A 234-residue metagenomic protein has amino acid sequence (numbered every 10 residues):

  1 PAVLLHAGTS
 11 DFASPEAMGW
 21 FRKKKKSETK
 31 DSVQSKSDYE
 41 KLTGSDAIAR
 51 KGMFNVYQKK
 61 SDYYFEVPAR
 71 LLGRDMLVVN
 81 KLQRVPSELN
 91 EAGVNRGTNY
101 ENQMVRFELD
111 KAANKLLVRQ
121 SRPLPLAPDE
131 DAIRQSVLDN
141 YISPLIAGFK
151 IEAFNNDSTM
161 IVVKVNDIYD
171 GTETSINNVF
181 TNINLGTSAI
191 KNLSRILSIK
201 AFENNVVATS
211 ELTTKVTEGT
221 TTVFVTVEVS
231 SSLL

Functional and structural regions predicted by a protein language model:
P1-G19: Bacterial Sec-dependent N-terminal signal peptides
M18-L234: Auxiliary tRNA-acceptor-end handling modules of aminoacyl-tRNA synthetases
